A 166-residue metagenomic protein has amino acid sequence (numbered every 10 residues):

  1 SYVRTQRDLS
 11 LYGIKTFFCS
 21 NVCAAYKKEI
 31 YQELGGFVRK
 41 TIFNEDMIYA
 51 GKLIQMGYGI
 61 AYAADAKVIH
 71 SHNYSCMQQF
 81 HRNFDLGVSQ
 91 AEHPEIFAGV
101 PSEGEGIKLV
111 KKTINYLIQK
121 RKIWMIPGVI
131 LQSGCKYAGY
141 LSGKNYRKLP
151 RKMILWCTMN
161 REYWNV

Functional and structural regions predicted by a protein language model:
S1: Conserved catalytic core of nucleotide-sugar-dependent glycosyltransferases
Q6-E29, T41-I42, I48, Q90 (+1 more regions): A recurrent flexible, glycine/aromatic-enriched loop bordering the glycosyltransferase active site that acts as
A24-Y26, I30-G35, K40-K67: A short, conserved alpha-helix in the catalytic core of glycosyltransferases
I60, I69-G139: Active-site-adjacent helix/loop segment of glycosyltransferases that harbors family-specific signature motifs
L109, G139-V166: Juxtamembrane C-terminal module of membrane proteins
